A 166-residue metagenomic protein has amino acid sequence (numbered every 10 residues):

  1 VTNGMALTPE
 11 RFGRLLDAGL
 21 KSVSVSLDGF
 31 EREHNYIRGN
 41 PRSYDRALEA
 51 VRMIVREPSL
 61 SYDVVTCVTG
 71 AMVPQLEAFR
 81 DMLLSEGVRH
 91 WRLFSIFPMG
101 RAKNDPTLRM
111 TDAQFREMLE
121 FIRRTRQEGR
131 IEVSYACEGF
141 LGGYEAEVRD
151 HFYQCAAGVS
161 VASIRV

Functional and structural regions predicted by a protein language model:
V1-F97, L108-T111: Radical SAM/AdoMet-radical enzyme domain recognition
G100-V166: A C-terminal junction/extension of Radical SAM enzymes
